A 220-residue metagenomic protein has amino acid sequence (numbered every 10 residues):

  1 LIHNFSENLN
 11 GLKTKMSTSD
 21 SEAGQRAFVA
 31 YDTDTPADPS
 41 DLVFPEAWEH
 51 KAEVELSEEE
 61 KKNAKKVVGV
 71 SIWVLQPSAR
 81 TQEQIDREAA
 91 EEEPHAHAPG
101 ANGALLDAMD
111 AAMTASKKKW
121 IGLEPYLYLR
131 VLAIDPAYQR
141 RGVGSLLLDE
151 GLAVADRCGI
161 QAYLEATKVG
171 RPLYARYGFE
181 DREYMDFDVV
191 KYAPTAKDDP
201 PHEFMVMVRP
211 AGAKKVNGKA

Functional and structural regions predicted by a protein language model:
L1-T14: Conserved GNAT-fold acetyl-CoA-binding loop/helix
S19, D38-A133, Q139, D186-P200 (+1 more regions): Conserved acyl-donor/pantetheine-binding loop and adjacent beta-alpha core of acyl/acetyltransferases and related
A27-D32, E58: Cytosolic beta-strand hydrophobic patch enriched in CBS
F28, S71, L132, L164 (+1 more regions): Conserved GNAT-family N-acetyltransferase fold
K118-L127, L146-Q161: Conserved acyl-CoA
I134, R140-A153, R176: Conserved acetyl-CoA-binding loop-helix of GNAT-fold acetyltransferases
D135, T167: Residue-level recognition of the GNAT/N-acetyltransferase active site
S145, R157-C158, K168-D188: Conserved active-site alpha-helix within GNAT-family acetyltransferase domains
